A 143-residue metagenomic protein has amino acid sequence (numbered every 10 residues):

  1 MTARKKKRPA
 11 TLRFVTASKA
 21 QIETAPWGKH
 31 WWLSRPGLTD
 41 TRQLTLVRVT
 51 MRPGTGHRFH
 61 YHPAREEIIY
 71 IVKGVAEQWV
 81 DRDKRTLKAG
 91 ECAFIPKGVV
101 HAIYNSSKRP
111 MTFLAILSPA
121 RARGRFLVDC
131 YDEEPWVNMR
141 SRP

Functional and structural regions predicted by a protein language model:
M1-L44, R58, R125-P143: A short, N-terminal "cap"/entry segment at the start of jelly-roll beta-barrel domains of the cupin/DSBH fold
L38-T39, A64, K108-R109: Short strand-connecting beta-turns/loops that link adjacent beta-strands
L46-V49, F94, R109-F126: A short hydrophobic beta-strand segment most commonly corresponding to one strand of the jelly-roll/cupin
R48-R52, Y61-V80, I116: Short, conserved beta-strand element in jelly-roll/cupin
R52-G54, G90, G98, K108: Tight coil/turn sites that cap or link beta-strands
R58-F59, Q78-W79, I95, H101-S107 (+1 more regions): Short beta-strand His + acidic residue motifs that chelate non-heme Fe in jelly-roll/DSBH and cupin folds
R82-K97: Short acidic-glycine-tyrosine-enriched beta hairpin
